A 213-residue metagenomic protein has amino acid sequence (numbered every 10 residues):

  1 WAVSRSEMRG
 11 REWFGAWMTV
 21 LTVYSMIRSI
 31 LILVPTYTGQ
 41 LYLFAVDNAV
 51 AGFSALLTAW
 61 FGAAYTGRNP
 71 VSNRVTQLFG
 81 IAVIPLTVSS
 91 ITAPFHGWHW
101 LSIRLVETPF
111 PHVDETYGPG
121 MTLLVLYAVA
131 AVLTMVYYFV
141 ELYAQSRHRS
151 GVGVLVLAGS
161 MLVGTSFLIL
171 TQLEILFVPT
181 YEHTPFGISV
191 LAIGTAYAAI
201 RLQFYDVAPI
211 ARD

Functional and structural regions predicted by a protein language model:
W1-V3: N-terminal signal-anchor/start-transfer transmembrane helix
R5-W98, G118-V129, T180-L191: Individual alpha-helical transmembrane segments in multi-pass integral membrane proteins
R9, V106-T108, M135: Amphipathic alpha-helical interaction segments
E12-M18, S25-L31, F44, A51 (+2 more regions): Interfacial "cap-and-anchor" motif at the non-cytosolic start of specific transmembrane alpha-helices
T19, A59, T108-P109, G159: A generic alpha-helix preference that emphasizes hydrophobic side chains
P94-L101, T171-L173: Intrinsic low-complexity, intrinsically disordered coil/linker regions enriched in small/polar and charged residues
I103-G120: Juxtamembrane membrane-water interface segments that cap and precede transmembrane helices
V129-M135: Membrane-embedded alpha-helical hairpins and interfacial helices in multi-pass inner-membrane proteins
